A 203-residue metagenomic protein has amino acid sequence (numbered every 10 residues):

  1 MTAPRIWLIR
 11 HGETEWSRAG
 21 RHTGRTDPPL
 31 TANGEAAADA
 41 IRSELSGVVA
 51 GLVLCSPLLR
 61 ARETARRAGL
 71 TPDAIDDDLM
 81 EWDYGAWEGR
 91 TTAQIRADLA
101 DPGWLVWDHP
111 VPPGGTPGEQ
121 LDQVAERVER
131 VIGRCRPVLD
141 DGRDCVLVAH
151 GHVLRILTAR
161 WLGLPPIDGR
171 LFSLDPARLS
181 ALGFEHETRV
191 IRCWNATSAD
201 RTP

Functional and structural regions predicted by a protein language model:
M1-P4, W82-Q94, P137, D141-R143 (+1 more regions): Acidic, low-complexity terminal tails and accessory targeting/binding regions of phosphate-metabolizing enzymes
I6, R143-G151: Generic beta-sheet signal
I6-T64, P112-E129: Loop-to-helix element that buttresses phosphate recognition and phosphoryl-transfer chemistry
G12, S56-L58, D78, V148-H152: Short, well-ordered beta-to-alpha junction loops that form the rim of enzyme active sites and present histidine/acidic
A40-G103: Phosphate-coordination/substrate-recognition cap region in phosphate-metabolizing enzymes
R67, I156, R160: Active-site signature of alpha/beta-hydrolase-fold catalytic machinery across serine- and Asp/Cys-nucleophile hydrolases
G103-E119, S198-P203: Extended, charge-rich low-complexity interaction segments
